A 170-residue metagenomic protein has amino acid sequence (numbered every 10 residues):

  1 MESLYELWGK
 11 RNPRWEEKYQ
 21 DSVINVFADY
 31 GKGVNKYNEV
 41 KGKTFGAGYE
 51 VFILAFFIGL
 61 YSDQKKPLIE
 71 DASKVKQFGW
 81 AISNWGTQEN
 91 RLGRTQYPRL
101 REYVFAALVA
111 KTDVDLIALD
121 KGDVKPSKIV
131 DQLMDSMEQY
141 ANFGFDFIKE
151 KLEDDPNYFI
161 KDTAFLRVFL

Functional and structural regions predicted by a protein language model:
M1-E39, K65-L170: Charged, low-complexity intrinsically disordered terminal regions and linker tails
N35-E70: Short, basic amphipathic alpha-helical segments that act as recognition/interaction helices in nucleic-acid-binding
